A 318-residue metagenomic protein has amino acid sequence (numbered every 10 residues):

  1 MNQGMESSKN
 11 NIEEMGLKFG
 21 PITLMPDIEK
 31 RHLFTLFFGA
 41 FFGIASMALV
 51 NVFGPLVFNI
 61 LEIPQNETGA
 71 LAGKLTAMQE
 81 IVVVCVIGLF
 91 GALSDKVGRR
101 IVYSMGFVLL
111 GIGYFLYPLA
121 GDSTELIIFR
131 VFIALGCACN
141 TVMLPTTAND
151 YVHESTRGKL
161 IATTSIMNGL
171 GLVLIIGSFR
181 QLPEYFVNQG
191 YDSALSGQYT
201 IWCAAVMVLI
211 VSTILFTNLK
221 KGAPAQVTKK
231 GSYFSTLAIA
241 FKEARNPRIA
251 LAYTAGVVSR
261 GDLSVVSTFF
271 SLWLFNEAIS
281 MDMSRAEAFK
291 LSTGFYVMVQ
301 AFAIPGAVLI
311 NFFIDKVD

Functional and structural regions predicted by a protein language model:
E6-K30, K221-T254: Juxtamembrane intracellular "pre-TM" segments in multi-pass secondary transporters
K18-E80, L251, A255, S259-S280: Helix-loop boundary and gating motifs at the non-cytosolic
F41, G113, T124-C139: Hydrophobic core of transmembrane alpha-helices in multi-pass small-molecule transporters, especially MFS/SLC-type
G73-G91, V297-L309: Central cavity-lining transmembrane alpha-helices of secondary-active solute carriers, predominantly the Major
R100-Y103: Primarily marks hydrophobic transmembrane alpha-helices of the MFS/SLC 12-helix fold
V108-G121: C-terminal ends and interior cores of transmembrane alpha-helices in multi-pass membrane transporters/permeases
C139-H153: Intracellular juxtamembrane helix-capping segments at the cytosolic ends of symmetry-related transmembrane helices
I161-E184: Glycine-rich segments within core transmembrane alpha-helices of 12-TM secondary carriers
